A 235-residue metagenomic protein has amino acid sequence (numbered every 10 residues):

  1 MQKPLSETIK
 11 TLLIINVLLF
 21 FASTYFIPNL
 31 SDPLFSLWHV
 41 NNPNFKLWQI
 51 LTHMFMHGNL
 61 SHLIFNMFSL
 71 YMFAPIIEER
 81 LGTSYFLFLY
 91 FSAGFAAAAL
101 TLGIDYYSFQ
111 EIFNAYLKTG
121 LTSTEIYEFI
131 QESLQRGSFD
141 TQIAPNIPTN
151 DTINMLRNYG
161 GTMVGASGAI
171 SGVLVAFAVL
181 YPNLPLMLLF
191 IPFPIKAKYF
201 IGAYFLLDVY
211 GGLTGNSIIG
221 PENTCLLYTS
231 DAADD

Functional and structural regions predicted by a protein language model:
M1-S230: A detector for small-residue-rich transmembrane helices and their helix-helix packing motifs
D231-D235: A short, hydrophobic C-terminal helix/tail in secreted or cell-surface proteins
